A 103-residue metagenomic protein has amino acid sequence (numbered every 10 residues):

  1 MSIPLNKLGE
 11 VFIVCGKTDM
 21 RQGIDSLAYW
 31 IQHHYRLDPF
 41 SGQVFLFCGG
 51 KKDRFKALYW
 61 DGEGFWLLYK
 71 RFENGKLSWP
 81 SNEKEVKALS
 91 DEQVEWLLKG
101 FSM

Functional and structural regions predicted by a protein language model:
M1-M103: Polybasic/polar functional segments that serve as interface/processing modules
